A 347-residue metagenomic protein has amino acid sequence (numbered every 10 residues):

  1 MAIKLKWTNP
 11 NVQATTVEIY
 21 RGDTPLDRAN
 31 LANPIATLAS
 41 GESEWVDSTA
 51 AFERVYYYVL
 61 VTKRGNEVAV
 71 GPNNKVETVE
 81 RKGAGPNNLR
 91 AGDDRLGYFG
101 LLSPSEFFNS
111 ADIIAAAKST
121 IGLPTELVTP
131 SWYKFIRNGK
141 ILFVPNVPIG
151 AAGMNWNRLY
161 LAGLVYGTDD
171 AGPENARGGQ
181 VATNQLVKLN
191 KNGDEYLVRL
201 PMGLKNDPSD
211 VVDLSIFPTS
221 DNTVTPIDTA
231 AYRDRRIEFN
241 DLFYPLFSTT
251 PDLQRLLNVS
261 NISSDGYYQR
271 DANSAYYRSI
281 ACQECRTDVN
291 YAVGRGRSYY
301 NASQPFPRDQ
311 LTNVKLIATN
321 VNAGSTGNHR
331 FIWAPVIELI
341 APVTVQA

Functional and structural regions predicted by a protein language model:
M1-T15: Conserved aromatic anchor
Q13-P34: Extracellular low-complexity, O-glycosylation-prone stalks/linkers
T24-R28, G65, P148-A152, L339-P342: Acidic glycine-/aspartate-rich tracts in secreted/extracellular proteins
P34-G41: Short beta-strand segments within Ig-like beta-sandwich modules, predominantly Fibronectin type-III
W45-G71: Beta-strand-rich modules
E77-R137, I141-P145, E338-V345: GGW-centered surface loops in extracellular recognition modules
P148-E195: A short alpha-helix/helix-coil micro-patch that ends at or immediately precedes a cysteine
T183-A347: C-terminal, surface-exposed recognition/capping segments
